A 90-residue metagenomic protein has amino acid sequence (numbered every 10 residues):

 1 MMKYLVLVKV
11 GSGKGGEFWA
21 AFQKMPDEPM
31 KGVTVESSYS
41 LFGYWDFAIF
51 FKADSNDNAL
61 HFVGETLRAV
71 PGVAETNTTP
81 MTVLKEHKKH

Functional and structural regions predicted by a protein language model:
M1-H90: A compositional/biophysical signature of low hydrophobicity enriched in polar/charged and small residues
